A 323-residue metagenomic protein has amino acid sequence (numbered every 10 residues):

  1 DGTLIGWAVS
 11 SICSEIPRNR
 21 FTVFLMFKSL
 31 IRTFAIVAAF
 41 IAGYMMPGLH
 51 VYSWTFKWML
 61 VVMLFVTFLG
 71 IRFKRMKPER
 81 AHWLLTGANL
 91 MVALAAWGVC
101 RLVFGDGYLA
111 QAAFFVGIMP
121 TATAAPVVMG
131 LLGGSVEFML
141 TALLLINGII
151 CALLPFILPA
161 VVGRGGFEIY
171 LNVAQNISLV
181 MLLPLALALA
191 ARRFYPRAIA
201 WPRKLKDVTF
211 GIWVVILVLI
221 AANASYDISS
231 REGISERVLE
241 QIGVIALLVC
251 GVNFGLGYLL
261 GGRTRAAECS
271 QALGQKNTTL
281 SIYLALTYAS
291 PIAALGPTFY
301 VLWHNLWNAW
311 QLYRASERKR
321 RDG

Functional and structural regions predicted by a protein language model:
T3-W7, I12, I16-G323: Alpha-helical transmembrane segments of multi-pass small-molecule/ion transporters
